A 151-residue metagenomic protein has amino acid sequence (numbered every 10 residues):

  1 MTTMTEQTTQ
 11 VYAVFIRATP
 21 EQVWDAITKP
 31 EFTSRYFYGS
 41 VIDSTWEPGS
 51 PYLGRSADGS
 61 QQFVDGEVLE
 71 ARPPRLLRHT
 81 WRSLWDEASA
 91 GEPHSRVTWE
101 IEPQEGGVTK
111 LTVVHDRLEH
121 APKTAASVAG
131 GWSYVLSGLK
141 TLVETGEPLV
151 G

Functional and structural regions predicted by a protein language model:
M1-D43: Hydrophobic ligand-binding cavity/cleft-lining segments
M4-T8, D58-Q62, S89-P93, E105-G107: A generic structural micro-feature
V11-Y12, E31-F63, L76: Short beta-edge strand/loop motif at the mouth of beta-sheet-based domains
V14, D65-E70, S95-P103: Hydrophobic/aromatic beta-strand elements that line small-molecule binding cavities or substrate pockets in beta-rich
V23-W24, T33, Y52, V68 (+4 more regions): Hydrophobic pocket/interface hotspot
R72-L77, G106: Short, conserved beta-turn/loop elements at beta-strand boundaries and strand-helix junctions
D86-S133, G151: Beta-strand/loop substructures that line and gate deep hydrophobic ligand-binding cavities in soluble
T141-G151: Short, highly charged C-terminal tails/helix-capping segments
